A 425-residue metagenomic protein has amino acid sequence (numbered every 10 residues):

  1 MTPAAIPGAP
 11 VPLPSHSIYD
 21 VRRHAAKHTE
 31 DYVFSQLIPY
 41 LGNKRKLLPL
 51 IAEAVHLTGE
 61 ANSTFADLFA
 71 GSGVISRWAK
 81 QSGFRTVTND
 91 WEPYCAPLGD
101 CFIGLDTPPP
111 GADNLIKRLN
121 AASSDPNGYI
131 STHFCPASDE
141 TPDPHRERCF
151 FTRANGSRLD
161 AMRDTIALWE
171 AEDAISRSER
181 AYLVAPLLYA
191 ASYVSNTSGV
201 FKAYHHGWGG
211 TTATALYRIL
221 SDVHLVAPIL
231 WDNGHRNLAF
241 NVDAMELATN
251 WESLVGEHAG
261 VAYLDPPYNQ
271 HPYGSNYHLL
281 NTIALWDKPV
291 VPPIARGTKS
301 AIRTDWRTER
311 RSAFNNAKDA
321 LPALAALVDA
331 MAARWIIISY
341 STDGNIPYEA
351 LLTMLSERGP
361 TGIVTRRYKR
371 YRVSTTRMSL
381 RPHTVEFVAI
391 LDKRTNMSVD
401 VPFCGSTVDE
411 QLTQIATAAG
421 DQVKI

Functional and structural regions predicted by a protein language model:
T2-L68, V74-S82, A96-L98, L105: S-adenosyl-L-methionine
H28, V33, L48, P142-Y277 (+2 more regions): SAM-dependent nucleic-acid methyltransferase catalytic core
S63, A259-V261, R334: Conserved acidic residues
S63-S138, E147-R148, A161-E170, A181-L188 (+1 more regions): SAM cofactor-binding core of SAM-dependent methyltransferases, primarily the Rossmann-like beta-alpha-beta module
R307-Y368: Conserved Class I SAM-dependent methyltransferase catalytic core
Y348-L352, R358-S406: Class I S-adenosyl-L-methionine
G405-I425: Short, cationic low-complexity segments
